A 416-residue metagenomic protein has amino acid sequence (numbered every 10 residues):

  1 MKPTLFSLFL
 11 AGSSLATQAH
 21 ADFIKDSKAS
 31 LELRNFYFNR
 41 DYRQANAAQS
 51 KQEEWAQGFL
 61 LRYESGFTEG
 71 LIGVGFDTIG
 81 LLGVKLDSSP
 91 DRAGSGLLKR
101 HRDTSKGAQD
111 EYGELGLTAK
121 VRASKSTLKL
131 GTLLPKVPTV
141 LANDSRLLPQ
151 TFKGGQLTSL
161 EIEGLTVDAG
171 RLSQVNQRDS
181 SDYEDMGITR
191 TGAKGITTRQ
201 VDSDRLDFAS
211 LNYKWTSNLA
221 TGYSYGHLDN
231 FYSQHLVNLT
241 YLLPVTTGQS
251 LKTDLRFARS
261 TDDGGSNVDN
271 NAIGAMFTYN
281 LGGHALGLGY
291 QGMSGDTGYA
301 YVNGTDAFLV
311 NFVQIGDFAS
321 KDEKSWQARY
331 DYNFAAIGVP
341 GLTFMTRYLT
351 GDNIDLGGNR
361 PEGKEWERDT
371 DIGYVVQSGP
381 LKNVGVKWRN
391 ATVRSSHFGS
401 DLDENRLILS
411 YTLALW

Functional and structural regions predicted by a protein language model:
D22-F23, E64-T68, K120-S124, T158-E161 (+6 more regions): Structural signature of outer-membrane beta-barrel channels/translocons
D22-N39, G70-F76: Transmembrane beta-strand segments of Gram-negative outer membrane beta-barrel proteins
A29, G70-V74, K125-K129, G164-D168 (+8 more regions): Repeated loop/turn-to-beta-strand initiation elements of outer-membrane beta-barrel proteins
N35-N39, T78-V84, A123-K125, T132-P138 (+12 more regions): Transmembrane beta-strands of outer-membrane beta-barrel pores
F38, E54, R146-S294, A300 (+2 more regions): Signature for the C-terminal beta-barrel architecture of outer-membrane proteins
Y63-S95, S105-D185, L211-L219, G287-D296: Outer membrane beta-barrel
S89-R102, D182-E184, K252-P340, D355: Extracellular/periplasmic loop regions
G192, A209, A328, T370-I372 (+1 more regions): Outer-membrane beta-barrel "beta-signal"
